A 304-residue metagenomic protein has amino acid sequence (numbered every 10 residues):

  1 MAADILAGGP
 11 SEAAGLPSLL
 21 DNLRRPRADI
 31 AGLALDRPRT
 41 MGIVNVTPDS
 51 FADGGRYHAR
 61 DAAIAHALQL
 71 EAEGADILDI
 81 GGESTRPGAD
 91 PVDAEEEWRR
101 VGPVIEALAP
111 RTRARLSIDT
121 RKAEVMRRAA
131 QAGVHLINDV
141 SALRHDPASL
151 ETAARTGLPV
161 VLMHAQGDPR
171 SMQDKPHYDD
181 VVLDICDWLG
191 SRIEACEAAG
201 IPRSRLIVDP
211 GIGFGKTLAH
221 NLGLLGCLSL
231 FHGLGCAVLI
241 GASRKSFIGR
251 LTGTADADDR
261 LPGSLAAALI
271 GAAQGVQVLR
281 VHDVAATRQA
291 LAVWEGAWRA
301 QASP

Functional and structural regions predicted by a protein language model:
M1-A31, V46: Glycine-/small-residue-enriched capping loops at alpha/beta junctions
L6, L19-R25, L35, A52-H66 (+6 more regions): Active-site-adjacent loop and "lid" segments of alpha/beta metabolic enzymes
L23-I30, A59-D61, E71, L78-D79: Glycine/alanine-rich phosphate-binding loops at beta-alpha junctions
R39-N45: Short, hydrophobic/glycine-enriched beta-strand segments
V44, G74, I137: Conserved hydrophobic/aromatic pocket- or pore-lining residues that grip, position, or stack substrates in active sites
A65-G81, Q274-G275: Catalytic domains of carbohydrate-active enzymes, especially glycoside hydrolases
A199-I201: Short coil/turn linkers that connect adjacent helices within long alpha-helical scaffolds, especially alpha-solenoid
